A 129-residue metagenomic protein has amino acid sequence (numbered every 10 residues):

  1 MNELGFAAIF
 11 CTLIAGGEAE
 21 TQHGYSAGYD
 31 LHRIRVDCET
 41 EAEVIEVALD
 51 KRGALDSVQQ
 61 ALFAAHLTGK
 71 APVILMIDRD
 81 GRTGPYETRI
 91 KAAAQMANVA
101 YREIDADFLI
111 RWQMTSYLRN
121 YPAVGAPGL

Functional and structural regions predicted by a protein language model:
M1-V44, D50-Q59, A65-H66, Y86-T88 (+1 more regions): Active-site metal-binding core of divalent-cation-utilizing nuclease and nuclease-like domains
V44, V73-M76: Structural beta-sheet core signal
F63-P72, M96: Arginine/glycine-rich "motif VI" loop of SF2 helicases in the C-terminal RecA-like domain
L75-T83, A106-F108: Short beta-alpha junction loops
P85-A97: Short, aromatic/basic amphipathic alpha-helical patches
A100-R102: Conserved beta-strand segments of alpha/beta enzyme cores
